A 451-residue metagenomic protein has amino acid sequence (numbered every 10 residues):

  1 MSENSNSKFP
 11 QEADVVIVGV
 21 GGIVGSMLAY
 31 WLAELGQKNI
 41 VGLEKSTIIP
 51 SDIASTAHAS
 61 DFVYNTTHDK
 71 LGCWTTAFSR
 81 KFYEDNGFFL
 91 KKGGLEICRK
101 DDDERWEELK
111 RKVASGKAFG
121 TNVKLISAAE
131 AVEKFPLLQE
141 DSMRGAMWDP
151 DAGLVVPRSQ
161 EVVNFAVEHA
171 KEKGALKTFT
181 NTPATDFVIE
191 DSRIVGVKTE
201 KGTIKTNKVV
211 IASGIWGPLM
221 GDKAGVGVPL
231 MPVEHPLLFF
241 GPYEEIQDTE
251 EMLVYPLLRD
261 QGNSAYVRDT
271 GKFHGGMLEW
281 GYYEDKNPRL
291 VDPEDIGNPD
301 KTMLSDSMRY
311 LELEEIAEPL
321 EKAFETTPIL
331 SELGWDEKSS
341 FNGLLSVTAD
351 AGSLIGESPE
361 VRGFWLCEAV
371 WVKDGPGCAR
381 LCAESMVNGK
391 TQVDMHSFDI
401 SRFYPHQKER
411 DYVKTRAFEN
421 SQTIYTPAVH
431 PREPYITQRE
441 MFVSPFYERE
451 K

Functional and structural regions predicted by a protein language model:
M1-V15, E34-Q37, R432: Extreme N-terminal leader/targeting segments of oxidoreductases
A13-V41: N-terminal Rossmann-like FAD-binding beta1-loop-alpha1 element of flavoenzymes
M27, T47, I53, Y64 (+7 more regions): Flavin-dependent oxidoreductases
A33-S55: Glycine-rich FAD pyrophosphate-binding loop
A59-K134, G262-V267, Q438-Y447: Dinucleotide-binding Rossmann-like beta1-alpha1 core, especially the glycine-rich loop that anchors the ADP
K81, D85, D101-K173, K177-T180 (+2 more regions): Flavin (FAD/FMN) cofactor-binding and adjacent substrate-gating region of FAD-dependent oxidoreductase domains
S307-N420: C-terminal catalytic lobe of FAD-dependent flavoproteins
